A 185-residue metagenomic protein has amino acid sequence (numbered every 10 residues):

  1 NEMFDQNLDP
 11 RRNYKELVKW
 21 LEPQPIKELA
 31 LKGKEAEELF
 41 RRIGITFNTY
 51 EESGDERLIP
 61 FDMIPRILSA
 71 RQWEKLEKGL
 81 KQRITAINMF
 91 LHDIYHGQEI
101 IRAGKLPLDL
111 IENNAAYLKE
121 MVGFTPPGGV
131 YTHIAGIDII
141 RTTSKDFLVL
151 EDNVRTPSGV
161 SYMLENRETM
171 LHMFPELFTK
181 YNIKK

Functional and structural regions predicted by a protein language model:
N1-K185: Preference for protein termini
